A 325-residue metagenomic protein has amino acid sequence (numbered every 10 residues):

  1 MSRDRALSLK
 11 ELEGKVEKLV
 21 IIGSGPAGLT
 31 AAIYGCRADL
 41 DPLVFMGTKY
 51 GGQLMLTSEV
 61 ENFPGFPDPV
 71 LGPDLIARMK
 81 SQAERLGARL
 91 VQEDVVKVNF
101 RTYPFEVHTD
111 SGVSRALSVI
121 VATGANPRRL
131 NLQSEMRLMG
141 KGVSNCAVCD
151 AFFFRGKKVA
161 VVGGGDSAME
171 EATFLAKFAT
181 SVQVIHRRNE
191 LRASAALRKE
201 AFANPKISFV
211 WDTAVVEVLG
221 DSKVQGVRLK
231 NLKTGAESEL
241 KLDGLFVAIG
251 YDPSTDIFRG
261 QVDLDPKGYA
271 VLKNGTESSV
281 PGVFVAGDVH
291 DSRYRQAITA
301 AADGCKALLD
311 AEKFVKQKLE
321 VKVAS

Functional and structural regions predicted by a protein language model:
S2-S8, V16, N126, N131 (+3 more regions): FAD-site-proximal beta/loop scaffold in flavoenzymes
S8-E11, E17-L86, K157, S167-A195 (+2 more regions): Beta1-alpha1 glycine-rich phosphate/pyrophosphate-binding loop at the start of Rossmann-like nucleotide-binding domains
G23-G28, G124, G163-G165, G287: Conserved phosphate-binding and hydrolysis motifs of nucleotide-dependent enzymes
Q53, R129-L130, M169-E170, R192 (+3 more regions): Glycine/Thr-rich phosphate-binding loops of Rossmann-like dinucleotide-binding domains
A83-T102, E106-H108, S114-A116, A176-N274 (+1 more regions): A Rossmann-like FAD-binding core segment of flavoenzymes
L90-R155: Glycine/small-residue-rich loop that forms an oxyanion/phosphate-binding "nest" at active or ligand-binding sites
